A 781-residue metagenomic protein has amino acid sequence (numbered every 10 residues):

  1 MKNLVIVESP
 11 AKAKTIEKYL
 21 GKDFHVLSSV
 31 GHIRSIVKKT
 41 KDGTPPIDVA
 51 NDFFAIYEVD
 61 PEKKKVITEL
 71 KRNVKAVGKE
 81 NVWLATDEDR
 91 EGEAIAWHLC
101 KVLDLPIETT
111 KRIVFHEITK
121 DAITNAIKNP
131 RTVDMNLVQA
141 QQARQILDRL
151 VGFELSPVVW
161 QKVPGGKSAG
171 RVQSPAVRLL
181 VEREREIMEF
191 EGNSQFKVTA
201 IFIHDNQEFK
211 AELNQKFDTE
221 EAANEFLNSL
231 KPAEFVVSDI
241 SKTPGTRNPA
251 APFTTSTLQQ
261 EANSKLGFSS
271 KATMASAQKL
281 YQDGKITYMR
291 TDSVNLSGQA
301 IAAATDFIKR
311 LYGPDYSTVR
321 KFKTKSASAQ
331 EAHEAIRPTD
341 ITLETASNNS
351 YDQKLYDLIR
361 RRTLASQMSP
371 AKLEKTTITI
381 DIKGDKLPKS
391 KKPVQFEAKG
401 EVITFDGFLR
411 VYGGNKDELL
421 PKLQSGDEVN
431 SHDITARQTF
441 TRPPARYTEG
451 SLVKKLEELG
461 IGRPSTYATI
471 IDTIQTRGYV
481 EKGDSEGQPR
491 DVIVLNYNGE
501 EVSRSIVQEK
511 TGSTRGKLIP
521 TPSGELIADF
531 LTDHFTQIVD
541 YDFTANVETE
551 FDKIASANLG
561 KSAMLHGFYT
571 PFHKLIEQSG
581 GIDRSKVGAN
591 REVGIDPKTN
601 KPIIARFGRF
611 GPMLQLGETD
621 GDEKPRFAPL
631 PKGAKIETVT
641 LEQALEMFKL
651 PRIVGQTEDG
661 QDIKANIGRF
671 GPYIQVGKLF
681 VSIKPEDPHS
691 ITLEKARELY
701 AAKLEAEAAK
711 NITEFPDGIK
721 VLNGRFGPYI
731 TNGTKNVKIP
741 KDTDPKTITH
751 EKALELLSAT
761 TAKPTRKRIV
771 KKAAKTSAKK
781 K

Functional and structural regions predicted by a protein language model:
M1-I146, E154-L155, N214, G313 (+3 more regions): Intrinsically disordered, low-complexity regulatory segments
K2-N3, K14-T15, V74, T132-V133 (+4 more regions): Basic, low-complexity terminal or inter-domain segments flanking catalytic cores
P10-A13, V30-I36, E88-G92, H116-D121 (+6 more regions): Conserved nucleotide-binding/hydrolysis micro-motifs of P-loop NTPases
I118-F202, K242-T246: C-terminal or mid-to-C-terminal helical accessory/interaction module adjacent to the motor/catalytic core
D218-A251, Q259, Q424-N430, N546: Metal- or metallocofactor-binding catalytic centers and their adjacent structured scaffolds across diverse enzyme
V237-I240, N248-A262, T287-T291, P443-K455 (+1 more regions): Short acidic, hydrophobic short linear motifs in intrinsically disordered regions
E261, K265-S269: A conserved hydrophobic secondary-structure block that centers on an alpha-helix together with its immediately flanking
